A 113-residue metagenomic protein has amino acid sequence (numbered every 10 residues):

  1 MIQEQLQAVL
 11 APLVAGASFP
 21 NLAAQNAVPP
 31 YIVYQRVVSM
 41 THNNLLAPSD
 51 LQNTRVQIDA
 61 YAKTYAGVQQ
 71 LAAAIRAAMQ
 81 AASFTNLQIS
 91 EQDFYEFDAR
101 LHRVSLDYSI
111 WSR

Functional and structural regions predicted by a protein language model:
M1-P48, A66-A77: Small/polar-rich, solvent-exposed N-terminal microdomains that initiate assembly or binding
N26-V28, P48-Q52, D98-H102: A generic structural micro-feature
N43-L45, Q57-Y61, A82-T85, R113: Glycine-rich loops and low-complexity Gly/Arg-rich segments that provide flexible linkers or classic glycine-based
D50-K63, H102-S112: Oligomerization/assembly interface segments of phage tail-like spikes and tubes
A62-V68, L87-Q92: Short C-terminal domain-edge/linker segments immediately following a structured domain
A77-R113: Acidic-leaning, charged glycine-interspersed low-complexity segments
